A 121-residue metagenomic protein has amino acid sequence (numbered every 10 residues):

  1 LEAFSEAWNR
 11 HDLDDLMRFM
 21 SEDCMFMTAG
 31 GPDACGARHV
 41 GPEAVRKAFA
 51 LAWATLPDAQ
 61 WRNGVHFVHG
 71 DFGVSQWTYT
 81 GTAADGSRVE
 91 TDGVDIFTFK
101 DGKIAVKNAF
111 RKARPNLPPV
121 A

Functional and structural regions predicted by a protein language model:
L1, G30-A34, T82: Residue-level detector of alpha-helix boundaries and kinks
L1-D12, F19: Short, aromatic-enriched amphipathic alpha-helices that serve as compact interaction elements
D12, S21, F26, A105 (+1 more regions): Poly-acidic low-complexity segments
L13-G70: A solvent-exposed, acidic/Ser-Thr-rich amphipathic alpha-helical stretch
R46-A121: A beta-strand edge to alpha-helix "cap/lid" segment located at domain peripheries
